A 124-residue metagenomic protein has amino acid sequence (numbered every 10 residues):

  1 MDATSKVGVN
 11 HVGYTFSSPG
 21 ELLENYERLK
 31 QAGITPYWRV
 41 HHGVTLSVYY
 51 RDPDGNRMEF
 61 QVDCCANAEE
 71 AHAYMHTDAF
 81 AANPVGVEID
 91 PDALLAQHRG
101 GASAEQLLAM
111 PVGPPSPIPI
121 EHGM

Functional and structural regions predicted by a protein language model:
M1-T35, R51-M124: Glyoxalase I/VOC metalloenzyme domain signal
Y37-H41: Short beta-strand-to-loop elements that line the ligand-binding cleft of bilobed periplasmic-binding protein-like
H42-L46: Short acidic/glycine-enriched loop/turn segments that link adjacent beta-strands
